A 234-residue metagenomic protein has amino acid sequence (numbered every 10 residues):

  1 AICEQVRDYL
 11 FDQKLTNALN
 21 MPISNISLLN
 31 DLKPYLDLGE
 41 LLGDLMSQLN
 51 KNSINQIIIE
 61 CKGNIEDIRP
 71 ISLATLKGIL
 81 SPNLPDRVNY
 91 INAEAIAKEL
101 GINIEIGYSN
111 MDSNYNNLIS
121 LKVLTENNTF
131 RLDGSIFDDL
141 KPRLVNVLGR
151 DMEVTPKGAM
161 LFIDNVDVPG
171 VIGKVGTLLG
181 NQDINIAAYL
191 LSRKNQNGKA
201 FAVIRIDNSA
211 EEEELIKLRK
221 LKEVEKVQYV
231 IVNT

Functional and structural regions predicted by a protein language model:
A1-T16: Internal hydrophobic alpha-helix adjacent to the cofactor/substrate pocket in enzyme cavities
M21-T234: A conserved regulatory-domain signal marking ACT and ACT-like small-molecule sensing domains and adjacent regulatory
